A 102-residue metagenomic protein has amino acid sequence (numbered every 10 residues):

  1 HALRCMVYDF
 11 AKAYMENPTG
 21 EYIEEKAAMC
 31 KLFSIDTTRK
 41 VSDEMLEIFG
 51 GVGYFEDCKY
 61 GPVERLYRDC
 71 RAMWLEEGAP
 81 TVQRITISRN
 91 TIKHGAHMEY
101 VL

Functional and structural regions predicted by a protein language model:
H1-L102: Alpha-helical interface subdomain recognition
